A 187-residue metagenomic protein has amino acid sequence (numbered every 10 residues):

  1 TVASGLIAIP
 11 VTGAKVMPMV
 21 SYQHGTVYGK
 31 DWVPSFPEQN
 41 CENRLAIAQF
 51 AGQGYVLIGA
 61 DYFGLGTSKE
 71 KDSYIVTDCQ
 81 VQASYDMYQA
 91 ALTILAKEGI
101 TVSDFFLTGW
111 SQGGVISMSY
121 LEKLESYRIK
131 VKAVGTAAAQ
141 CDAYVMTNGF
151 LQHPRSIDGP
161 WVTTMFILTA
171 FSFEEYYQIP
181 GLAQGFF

Functional and structural regions predicted by a protein language model:
V2-S4, A8-G54, D61, T67: Short, surface-exposed "cap/lid" segments of acyl-processing enzymes
V11-T12, V16, Q89-W110: Gly/Ser-rich "nucleophile elbow"/oxyanion-hole loop immediately N-terminal to the catalytic nucleophile in hydrolases
A46-I47, E70-T77: Second-shell loop/turn segments in exported
Y74-A96: Alpha/beta-hydrolase active-site loop
G109-G113, S117: Gly/Ala-rich beta-loop-alpha elbow adjacent to hydrolase catalytic centers
S119-K123: Active-site signature of alpha/beta-hydrolase-fold catalytic machinery across serine- and Asp/Cys-nucleophile hydrolases
R128-A139: A conserved short beta-strand
Q140-F187: Accessory cap/linker subdomain of secreted extracellular hydrolases
